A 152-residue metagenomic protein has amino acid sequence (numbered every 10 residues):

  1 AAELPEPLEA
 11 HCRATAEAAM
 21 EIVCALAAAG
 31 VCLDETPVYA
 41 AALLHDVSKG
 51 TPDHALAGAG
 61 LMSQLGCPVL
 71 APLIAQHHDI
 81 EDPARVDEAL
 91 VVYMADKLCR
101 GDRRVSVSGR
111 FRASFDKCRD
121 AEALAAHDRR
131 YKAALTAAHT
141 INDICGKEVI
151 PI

Functional and structural regions predicted by a protein language model:
A1-C12, Y39-V47: Active-site flanking loop/helix segments enriched in acidic
L4, L8, H54, D87 (+1 more regions): Residue-level recognition of alpha-helical structural elements
E9, R13-A16, E35-Y39, A71-H78 (+1 more regions): Short, well-structured alpha-helical segments
E17, E21: Conserved binding/catalytic microenvironments
I22-A25, L61, A137, I141: Residues within well-ordered alpha helices
A27-A121: Divalent metal-dependent catalytic cores for phosphoryl transfer on phosphate-bearing substrates
A123-I152: Charged phosphate-binding loop/patch that engages nucleotide di/tri-phosphates or the phosphate backbone of nucleic
